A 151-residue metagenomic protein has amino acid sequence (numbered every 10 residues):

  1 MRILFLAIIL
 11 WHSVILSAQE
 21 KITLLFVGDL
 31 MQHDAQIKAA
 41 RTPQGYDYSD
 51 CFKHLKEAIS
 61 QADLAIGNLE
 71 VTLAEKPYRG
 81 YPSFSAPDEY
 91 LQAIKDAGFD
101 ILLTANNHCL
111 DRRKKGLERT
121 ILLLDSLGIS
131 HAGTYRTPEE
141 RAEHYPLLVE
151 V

Functional and structural regions predicted by a protein language model:
M1-I3, L24: Short non-domain terminal segments
I3-S13: Sec-dependent N-terminal signal peptides
A18-V151: Acidic, metal/ion-coordinating pockets
